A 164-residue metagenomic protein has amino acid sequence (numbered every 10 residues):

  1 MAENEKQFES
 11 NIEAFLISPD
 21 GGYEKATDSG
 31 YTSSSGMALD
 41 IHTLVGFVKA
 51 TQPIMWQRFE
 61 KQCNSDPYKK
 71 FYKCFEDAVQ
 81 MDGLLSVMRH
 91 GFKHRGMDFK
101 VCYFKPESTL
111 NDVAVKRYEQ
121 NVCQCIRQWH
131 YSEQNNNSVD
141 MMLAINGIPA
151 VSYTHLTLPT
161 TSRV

Functional and structural regions predicted by a protein language model:
M1-S152, L156: An alpha-helical interface "stripe"
H155-V164: Single conserved hydrophobic/aromatic residue that forms the stacking wall/gate of nucleotide- or nucleobase-binding
